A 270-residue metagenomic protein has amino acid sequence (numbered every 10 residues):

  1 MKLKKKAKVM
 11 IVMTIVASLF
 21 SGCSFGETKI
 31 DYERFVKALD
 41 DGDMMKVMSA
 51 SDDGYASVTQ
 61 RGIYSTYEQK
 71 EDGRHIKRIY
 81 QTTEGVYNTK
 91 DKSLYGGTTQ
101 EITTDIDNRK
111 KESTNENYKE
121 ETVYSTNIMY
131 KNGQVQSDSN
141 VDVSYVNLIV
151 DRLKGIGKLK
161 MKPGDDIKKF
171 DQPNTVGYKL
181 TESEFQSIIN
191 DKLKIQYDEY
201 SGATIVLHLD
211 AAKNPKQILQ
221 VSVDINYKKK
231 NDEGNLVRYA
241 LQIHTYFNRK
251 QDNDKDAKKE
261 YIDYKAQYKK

Functional and structural regions predicted by a protein language model:
M1-E27: Sec-dependent N-terminal signal peptides of Gram-positive bacterial secreted proteins and lipoproteins
S21-Y67, K259-K270: N-terminal leader/targeting segments and the immediate start of mature chains
M44-V58, Y87-L94, K169, A212-L219: Edge/loop elements at the starts and ends of beta-strands within beta-rich repeat scaffolds
R61-K70, T99-T103, G177-S187, S222-K228: Generic short beta-strand segments
T66-I76, I106-E112, E184-Y197, K229-G234: Flexible, membrane-facing loop/turn or short amphipathic-helix motifs that contact lipid bilayers or gate lipid-binding
Q81-V143: An acidic-aromatic
D138-Q220: Short helix-loop boundary/capping segments
Q186-I262: Gly/Pro-enriched, hydrophobic low-complexity segments that function as extracytoplasmic propeptides/linkers
